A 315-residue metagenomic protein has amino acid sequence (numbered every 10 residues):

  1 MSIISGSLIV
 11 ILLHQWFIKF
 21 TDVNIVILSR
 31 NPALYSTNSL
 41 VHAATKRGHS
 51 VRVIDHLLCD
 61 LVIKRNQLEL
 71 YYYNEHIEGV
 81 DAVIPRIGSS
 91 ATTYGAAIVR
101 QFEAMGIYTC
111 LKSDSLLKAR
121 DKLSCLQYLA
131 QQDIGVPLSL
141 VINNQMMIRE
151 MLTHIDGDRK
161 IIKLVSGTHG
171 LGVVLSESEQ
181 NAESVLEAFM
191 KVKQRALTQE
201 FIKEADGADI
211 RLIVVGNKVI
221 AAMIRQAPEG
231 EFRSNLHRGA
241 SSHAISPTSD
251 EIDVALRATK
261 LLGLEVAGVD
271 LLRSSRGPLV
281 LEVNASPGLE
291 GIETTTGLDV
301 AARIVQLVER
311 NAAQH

Functional and structural regions predicted by a protein language model:
M1-G6, V10-C110, S115, A313: ATP-binding N-terminal substructure of ATP-dependent carboxylate-amine bond-forming enzymes
T45, H49-H56, V99-L171: A conserved helix-loop-beta module that forms one wall/lid of the active-site cleft in ATP-utilizing catalytic domains
L68-Y72, L126-A130, I155-G157, S178-N181 (+2 more regions): Short, hinge-like loop/turn segments at secondary-structure boundaries
G88-S90, V165-G167, S286: Short glycine-rich anion-binding loops that position phosphate/pyrophosphate groups of nucleotides and phosphorylated
L138, D158-I162, A196-E200, V266-V269: A short linear hydrophobic-aromatic micro-motif
K160, I220-A221, A267, L279-L281: Protein kinase-like catalytic core scaffold
L171-L262: Phosphate-binding site of ATP-dependent enzymes
S246, D250, K260, R273-H315: C-terminal active-site "lid" helix and adjoining low-complexity regulatory extension at the edge of ATP-using catalytic
